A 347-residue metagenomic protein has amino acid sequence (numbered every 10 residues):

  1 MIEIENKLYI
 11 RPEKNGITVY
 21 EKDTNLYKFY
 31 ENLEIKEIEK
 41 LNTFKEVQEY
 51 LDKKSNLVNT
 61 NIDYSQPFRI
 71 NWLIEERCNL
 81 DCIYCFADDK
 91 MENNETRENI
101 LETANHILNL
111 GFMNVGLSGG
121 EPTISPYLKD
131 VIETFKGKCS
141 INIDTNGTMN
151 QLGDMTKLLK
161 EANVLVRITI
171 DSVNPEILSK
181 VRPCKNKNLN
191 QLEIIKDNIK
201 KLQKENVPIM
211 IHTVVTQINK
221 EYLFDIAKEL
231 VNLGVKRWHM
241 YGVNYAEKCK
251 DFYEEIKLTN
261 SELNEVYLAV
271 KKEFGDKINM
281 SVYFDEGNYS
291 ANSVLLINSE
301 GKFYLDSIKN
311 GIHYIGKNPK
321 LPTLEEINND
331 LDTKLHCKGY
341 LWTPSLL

Functional and structural regions predicted by a protein language model:
M1-E37, A246, F252-E254, G275-L347: Accessory C-terminal segments flanking Radical SAM cores
L8, E176-N292, S299, I308 (+2 more regions): Radical SAM enzyme [4Fe-4S]-AdoMet core and its adjacent flexible, acidic and glycine-rich loops/tails across
Y30-F68: Long, charge-rich, low-complexity alpha-helical segments
I62-N99: Canonical Radical SAM [4Fe-4S] cluster-binding loop centered on the CxxxCxxC motif and its immediate flanking residues
F68, G111, A291: Exposed loop/turn and edge beta-strand positions of beta-sandwich/beta-sheet ligand-binding modules
D81, N146, N298-G301: Residue-level recognition of short loop/turn positions
R97-L117, S125-M240: Radical SAM/AdoMet-radical enzyme domain recognition
